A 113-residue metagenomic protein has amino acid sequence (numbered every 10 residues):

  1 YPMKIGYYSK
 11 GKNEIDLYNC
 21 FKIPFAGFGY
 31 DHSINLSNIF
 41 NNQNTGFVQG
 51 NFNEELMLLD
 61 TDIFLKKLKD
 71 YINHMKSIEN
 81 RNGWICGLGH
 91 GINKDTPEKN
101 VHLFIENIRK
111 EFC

Functional and structural regions predicted by a protein language model:
Y1-C113: Active-site loop segments of alpha/beta catalytic cores
